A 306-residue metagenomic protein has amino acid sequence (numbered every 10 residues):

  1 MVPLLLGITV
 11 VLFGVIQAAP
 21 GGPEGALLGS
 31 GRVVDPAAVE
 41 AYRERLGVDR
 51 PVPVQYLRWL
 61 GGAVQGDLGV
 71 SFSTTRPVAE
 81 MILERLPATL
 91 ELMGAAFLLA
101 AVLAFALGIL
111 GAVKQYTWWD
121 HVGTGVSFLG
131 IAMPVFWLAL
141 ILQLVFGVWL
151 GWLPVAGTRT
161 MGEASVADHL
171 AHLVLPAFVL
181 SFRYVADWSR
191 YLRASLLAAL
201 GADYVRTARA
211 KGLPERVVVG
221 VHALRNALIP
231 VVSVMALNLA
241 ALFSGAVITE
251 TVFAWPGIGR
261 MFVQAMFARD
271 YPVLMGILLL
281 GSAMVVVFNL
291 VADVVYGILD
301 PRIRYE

Functional and structural regions predicted by a protein language model:
M1, R32, F128, L144-V145 (+3 more regions): Residue-level recognition of pore/gate-forming positions within transmembrane alpha-helices of multi-pass
L4-L57, L150-H172: Hydrophobic alpha-helical transmembrane segments of membrane transport/permease proteins and related membrane-embedded
L6-V11, Y56, G94-L98, I141-L142 (+2 more regions): Hydrophobic alpha-helical transmembrane segments of multi-pass integral membrane proteins
V11-A18, G47, G61, G125-A156 (+1 more regions): Membrane-water interface segments at the C-terminal ends of transmembrane alpha-helices in multi-pass inner-membrane
A38, Y42, V52-L68, V78 (+8 more regions): Hydrophobic alpha-helical segments of integral membrane proteins, encompassing both true transmembrane helices
V48-F105: An internal, D/E-rich "acidic patch" concept
I82, L86-W119, V135, V148-G151 (+1 more regions): Alpha-helical transmembrane segments of integral membrane proteins, especially multi-pass inner/plasma-membrane
